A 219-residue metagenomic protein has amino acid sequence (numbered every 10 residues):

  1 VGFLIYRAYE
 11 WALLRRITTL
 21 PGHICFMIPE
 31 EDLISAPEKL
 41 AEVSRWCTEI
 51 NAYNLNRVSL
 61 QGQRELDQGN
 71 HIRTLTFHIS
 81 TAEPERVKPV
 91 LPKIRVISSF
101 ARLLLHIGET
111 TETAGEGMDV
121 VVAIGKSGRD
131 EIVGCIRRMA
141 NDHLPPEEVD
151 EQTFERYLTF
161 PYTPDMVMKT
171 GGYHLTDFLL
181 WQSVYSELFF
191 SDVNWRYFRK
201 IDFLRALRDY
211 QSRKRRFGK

Functional and structural regions predicted by a protein language model:
V1-K219: Flexible, compositionally biased loop and terminal segments
